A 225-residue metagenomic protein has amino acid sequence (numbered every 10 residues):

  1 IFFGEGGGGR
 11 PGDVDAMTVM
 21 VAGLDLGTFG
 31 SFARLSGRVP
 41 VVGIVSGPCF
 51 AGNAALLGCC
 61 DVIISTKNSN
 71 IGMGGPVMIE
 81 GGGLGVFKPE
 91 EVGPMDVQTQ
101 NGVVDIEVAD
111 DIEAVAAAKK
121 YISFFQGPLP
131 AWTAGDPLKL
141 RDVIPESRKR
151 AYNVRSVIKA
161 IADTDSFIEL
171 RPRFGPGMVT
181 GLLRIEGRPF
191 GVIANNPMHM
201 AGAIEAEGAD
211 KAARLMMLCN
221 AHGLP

Functional and structural regions predicted by a protein language model:
I1-A33, V42-I44, G181-L183, R188-P225: Cleft-lining beta-strand/loop regions that shape enzyme active-site pockets
G4-P130, L224: Conserved catalytic cores of soluble enzyme domains, especially glycine-rich substrate-binding beta-alpha loops
A54-A55, V62, I71-P76, V92 (+7 more regions): Broad hydrophobic/π-residue packing in well-ordered secondary structure
V108-F190, A194, M198-M216: Intrinsically disordered, low-complexity segments enriched in small/flexible residues
